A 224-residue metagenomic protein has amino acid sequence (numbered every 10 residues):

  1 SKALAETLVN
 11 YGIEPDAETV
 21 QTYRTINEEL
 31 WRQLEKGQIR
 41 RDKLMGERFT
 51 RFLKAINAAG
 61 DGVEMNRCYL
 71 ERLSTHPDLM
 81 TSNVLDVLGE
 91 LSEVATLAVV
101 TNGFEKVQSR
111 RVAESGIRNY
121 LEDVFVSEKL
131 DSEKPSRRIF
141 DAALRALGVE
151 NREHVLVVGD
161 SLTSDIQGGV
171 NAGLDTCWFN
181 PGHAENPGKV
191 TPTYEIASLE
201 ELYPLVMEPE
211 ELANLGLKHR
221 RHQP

Functional and structural regions predicted by a protein language model:
S1-L85: N-terminal helical cap/lid subdomain that shapes the substrate entry/recognition surface in HAD-like hydrolases
G12-P15, N57-G60, A95, V99 (+2 more regions): Secondary-structure boundary/capping signal
I26, E93-V94: Structured helix-beta-strand junction loops
Q33-K36, E71-L73, E93, F125-V126 (+1 more regions): A short, structure-level motif marking secondary-structure boundaries and short turns
L85, G89, A98-P224: Asp-based, Mg2+/Mn2+-dependent phosphohydrolase catalytic module
